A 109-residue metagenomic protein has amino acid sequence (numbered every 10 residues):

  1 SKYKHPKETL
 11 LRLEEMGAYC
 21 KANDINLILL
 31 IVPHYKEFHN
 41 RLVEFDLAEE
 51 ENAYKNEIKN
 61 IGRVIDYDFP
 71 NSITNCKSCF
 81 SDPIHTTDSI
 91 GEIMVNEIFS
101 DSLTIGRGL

Functional and structural regions predicted by a protein language model:
S1-R63: Conserved, well-ordered alpha-helix/loop/beta-strand core segments that scaffold catalytic motifs
F45, E49-L109: C-terminal regions of proteins
